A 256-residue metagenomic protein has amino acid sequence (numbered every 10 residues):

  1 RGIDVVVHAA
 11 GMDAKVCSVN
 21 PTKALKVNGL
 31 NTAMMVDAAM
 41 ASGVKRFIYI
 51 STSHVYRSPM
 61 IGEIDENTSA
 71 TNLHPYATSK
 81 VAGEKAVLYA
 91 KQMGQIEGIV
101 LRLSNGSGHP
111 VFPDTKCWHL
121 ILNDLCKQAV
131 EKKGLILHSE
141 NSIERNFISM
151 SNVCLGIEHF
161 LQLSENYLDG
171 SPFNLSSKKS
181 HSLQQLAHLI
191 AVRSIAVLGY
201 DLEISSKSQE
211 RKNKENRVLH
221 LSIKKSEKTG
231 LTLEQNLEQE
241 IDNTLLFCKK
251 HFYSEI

Functional and structural regions predicted by a protein language model:
R1-V27: NAD(P)H-binding glycine-rich loop region in Rossmannoid oxidoreductase-like domains and their noncatalytic homologs
H8, A33-P75: Conserved Rossmann-fold NAD(P)-dependent oxidoreductase catalytic core, especially the SDR/UDP-sugar
V16-K23, S58-G62, F112: Conserved catalytic-core motifs of eukaryotic protein kinase domains, centered on the activation segment
L25, T68, L73-E84, T115-N123 (+2 more regions): Short-chain dehydrogenase/reductase
T32-A33, V81-L88, L122-C126, L155: Conserved active-site helix of classical SDR/Rossmann-fold NAD(P)-dependent CH-OH oxidoreductases
S58, T71-I99, S104, A129-E131: Active-site Tyr-X1-5-Lys
A129-K133, L137-N141, R145-I256: C-terminal substrate-binding subdomain of Rossmann-fold SDR/epimerase-dehydratase oxidoreductases
